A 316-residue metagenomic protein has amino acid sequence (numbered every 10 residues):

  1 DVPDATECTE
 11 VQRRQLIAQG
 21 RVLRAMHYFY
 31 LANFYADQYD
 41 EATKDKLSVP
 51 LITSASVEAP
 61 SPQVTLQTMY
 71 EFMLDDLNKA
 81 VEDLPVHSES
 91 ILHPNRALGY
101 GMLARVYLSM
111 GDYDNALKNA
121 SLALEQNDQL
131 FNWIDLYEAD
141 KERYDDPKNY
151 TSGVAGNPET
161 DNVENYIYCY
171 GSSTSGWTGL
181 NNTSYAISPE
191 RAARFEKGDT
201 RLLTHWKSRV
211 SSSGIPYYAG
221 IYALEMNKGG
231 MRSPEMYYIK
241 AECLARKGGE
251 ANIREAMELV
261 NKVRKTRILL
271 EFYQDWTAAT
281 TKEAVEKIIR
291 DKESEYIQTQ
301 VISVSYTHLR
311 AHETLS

Functional and structural regions predicted by a protein language model:
D1-F34, V64, E82-V86, Y222-S233 (+2 more regions): Conserved, well-structured interaction surfaces
T6, L77, L84, Q126-D128 (+1 more regions): Alpha-helical junction/boundary sensor with strong preference for TPR arrays
F34-Q67, E71: Short coil/linker segments at helix-helix boundaries
Y113, E250-I253: TPR-repeat structural position
L117-P234, L270-F272, T281, V285 (+3 more regions): Hydrophobic-face positions in mid-chain alpha helices that act as interaction patches
T307-L315: Conserved small/polar residues in nucleotide/adenosyl-binding loops
